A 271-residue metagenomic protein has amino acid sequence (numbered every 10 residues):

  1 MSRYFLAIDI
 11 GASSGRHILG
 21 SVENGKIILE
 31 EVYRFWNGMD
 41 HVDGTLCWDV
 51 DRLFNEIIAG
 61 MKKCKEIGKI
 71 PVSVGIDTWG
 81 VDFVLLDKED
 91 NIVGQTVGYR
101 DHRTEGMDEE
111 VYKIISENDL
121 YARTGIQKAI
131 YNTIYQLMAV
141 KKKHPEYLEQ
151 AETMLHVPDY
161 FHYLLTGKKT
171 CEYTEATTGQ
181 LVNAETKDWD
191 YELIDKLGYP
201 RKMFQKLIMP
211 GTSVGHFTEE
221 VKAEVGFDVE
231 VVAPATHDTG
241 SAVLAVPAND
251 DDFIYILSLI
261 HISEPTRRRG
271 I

Functional and structural regions predicted by a protein language model:
M1-Q95, A122, Q150, K222-V232: N-terminal glycine/serine-rich phosphate-binding loop of ATP-dependent small-molecule kinases, especially carbohydrate
I10-A12, G25, L120-T239: Gly/Ser/Thr-rich active-site cleft segment
G75-T78, L155-P158, P234-T236, Y255-L259: Short beta-strand segments
V84, G106-E110, A242-L244: Pocket-flanking alpha-helical
D101: Carbohydrate-associated surface elements
G211, D251-D252: Glycine-centered loop/turn motifs
A245-D251: Alpha-helix C-terminal capping segments
I260-I271: Single conserved hydrophobic/aromatic residue that forms the stacking wall/gate of nucleotide- or nucleobase-binding
